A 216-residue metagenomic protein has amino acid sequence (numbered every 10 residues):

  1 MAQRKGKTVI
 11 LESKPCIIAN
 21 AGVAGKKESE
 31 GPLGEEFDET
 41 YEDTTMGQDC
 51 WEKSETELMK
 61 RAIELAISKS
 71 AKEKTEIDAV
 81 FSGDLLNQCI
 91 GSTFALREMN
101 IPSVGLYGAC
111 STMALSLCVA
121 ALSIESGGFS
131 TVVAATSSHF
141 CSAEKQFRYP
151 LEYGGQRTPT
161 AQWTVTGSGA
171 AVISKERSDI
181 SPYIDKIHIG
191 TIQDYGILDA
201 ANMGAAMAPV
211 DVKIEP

Functional and structural regions predicted by a protein language model:
M1-C50, Y149-P216: Condensing-enzyme catalytic core mediating Claisen C-C bond formation in acyl metabolism
I17, W51-C110: Conserved beta-ketoacyl condensing-enzyme motif
I18, G83, V132-S138, I173: Short beta-strand segments
V23, S82-Q88, S138-H139, S178: Short glycine-enriched loops at secondary-structure junctions
L33-E36, S92-P102, I124-S126, F147-Q156: A glycine- and small-aliphatic-rich helix-loop capping segment at beta-alpha/alpha-beta transitions that lines
C89-I90, F140-K145, T191-I197: Short, well-ordered, mixed-charge alpha-helical segments that flank or form enzyme active sites
Y107-A134, I173: Active-site-proximal alpha-helical scaffold in enzymes
S111, S126-F140, Q146-E152, T158: Glycine-rich anion/phosphate-binding loop at the beta-strand->alpha-helix junction
